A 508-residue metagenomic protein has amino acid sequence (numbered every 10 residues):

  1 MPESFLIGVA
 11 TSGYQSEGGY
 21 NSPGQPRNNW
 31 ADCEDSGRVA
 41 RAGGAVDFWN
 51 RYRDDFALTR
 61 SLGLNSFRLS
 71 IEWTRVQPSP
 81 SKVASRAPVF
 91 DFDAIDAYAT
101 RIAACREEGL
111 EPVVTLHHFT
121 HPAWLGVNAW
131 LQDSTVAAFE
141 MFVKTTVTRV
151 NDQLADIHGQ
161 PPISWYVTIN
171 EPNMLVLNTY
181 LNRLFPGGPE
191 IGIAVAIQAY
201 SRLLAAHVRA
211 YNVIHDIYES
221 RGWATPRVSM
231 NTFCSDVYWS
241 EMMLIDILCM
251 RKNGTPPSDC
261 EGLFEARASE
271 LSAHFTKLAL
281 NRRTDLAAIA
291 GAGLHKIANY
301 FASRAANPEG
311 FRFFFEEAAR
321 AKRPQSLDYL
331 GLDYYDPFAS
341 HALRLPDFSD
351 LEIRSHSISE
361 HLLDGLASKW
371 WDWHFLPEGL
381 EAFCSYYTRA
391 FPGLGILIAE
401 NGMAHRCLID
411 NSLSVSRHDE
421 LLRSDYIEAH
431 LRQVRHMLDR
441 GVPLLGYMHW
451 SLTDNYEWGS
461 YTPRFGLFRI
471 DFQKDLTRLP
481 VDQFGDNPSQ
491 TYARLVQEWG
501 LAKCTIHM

Functional and structural regions predicted by a protein language model:
M1-P88: N-terminal structural segment of carbohydrate-active enzymes
M1-S36, S81, D96-A399, M403-M508: Active-site region of glycoside hydrolase catalytic domains
D93: Aromatic/His-enriched, Gly/Pro-containing loop or helix-boundary segments that lie immediately adjacent to catalytic
